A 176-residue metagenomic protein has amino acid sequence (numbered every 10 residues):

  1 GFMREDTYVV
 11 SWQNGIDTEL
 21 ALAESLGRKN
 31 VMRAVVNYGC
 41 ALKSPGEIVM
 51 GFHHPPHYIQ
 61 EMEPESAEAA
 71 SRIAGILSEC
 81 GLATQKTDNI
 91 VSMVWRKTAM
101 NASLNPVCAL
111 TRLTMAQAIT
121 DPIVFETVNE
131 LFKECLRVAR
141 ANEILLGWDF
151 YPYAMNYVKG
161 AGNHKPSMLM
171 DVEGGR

Functional and structural regions predicted by a protein language model:
G1-S25: Rossmann-fold NAD(P) dinucleotide-binding segment
F2-R4, S25-N30, K43-A102, P106-W148 (+1 more regions): Internal alpha-helical scaffold of NAD(P)-dependent oxidoreductase catalytic cores
Y8-V9, K29-V36: Short hydrophobic/aromatic-enriched beta-strand-loop microsegments
Q13, R33-V35, K86-D88: Short loop/edge segments at beta-strand edges and connector loops that shape dinucleotide/nucleotide cofactor-binding
I16, Y38, V91: Residue-level detector of flexible, active-site-proximal loop/helix-junction positions within diverse enzyme catalytic
T18, E65-A69, H164: Short phosphate-engaging motifs
V36-A41, M155: Short glycine-enriched loops at secondary-structure junctions
N142-R176: C-terminal active-site/capping subdomain that shapes the small-molecule cofactor and substrate pocket of enzyme
